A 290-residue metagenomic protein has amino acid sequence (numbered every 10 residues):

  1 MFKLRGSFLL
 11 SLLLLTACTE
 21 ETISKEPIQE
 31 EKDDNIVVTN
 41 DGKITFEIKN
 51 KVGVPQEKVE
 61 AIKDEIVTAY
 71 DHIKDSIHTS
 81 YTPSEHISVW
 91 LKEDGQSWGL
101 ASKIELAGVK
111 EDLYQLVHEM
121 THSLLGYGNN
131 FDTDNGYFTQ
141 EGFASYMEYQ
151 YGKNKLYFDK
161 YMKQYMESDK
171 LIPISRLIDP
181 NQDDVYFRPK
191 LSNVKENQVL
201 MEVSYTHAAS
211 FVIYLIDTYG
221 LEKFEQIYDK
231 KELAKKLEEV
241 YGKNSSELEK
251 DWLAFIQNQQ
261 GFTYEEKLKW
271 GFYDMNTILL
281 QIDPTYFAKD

Functional and structural regions predicted by a protein language model:
M1-S7: Bacterial N-terminal signal peptides that target proteins for export
L15-A17: C-terminal motif of bacterial Sec signal peptides marking the signal peptidase cleavage site
T19-E21: Bacterial signal peptide processing site
I23-E30: Long, contiguous juxta-domain segments that are non-catalytic but functionally important
D34-G136: Juxtacatalytic substrate-recognition/specificity segment
V59, K63-Y70, V117-T121, E141-S145 (+4 more regions): Extracytoplasmic/secreted envelope proteins and their assembly/folding machinery, especially bacterial periplasmic
F131-A208, T218-L221, E225-K289: Acidic/His/Gly-enriched intrinsically disordered linker/tail segments that often contain short helix/coil "MoRF-like"
